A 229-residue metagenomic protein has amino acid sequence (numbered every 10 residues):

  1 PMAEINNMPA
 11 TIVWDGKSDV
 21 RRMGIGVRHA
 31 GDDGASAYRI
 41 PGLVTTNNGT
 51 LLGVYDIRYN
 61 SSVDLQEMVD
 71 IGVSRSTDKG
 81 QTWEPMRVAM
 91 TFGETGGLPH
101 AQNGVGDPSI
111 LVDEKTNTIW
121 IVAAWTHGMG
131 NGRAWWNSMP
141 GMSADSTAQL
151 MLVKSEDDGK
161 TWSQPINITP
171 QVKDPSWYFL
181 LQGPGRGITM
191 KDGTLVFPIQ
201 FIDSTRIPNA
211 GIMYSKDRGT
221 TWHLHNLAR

Functional and structural regions predicted by a protein language model:
I5-R229: Asp-box/BNR beta-propeller blade signature and adjacent active/binding-site loops in extracellular glycan-interacting
